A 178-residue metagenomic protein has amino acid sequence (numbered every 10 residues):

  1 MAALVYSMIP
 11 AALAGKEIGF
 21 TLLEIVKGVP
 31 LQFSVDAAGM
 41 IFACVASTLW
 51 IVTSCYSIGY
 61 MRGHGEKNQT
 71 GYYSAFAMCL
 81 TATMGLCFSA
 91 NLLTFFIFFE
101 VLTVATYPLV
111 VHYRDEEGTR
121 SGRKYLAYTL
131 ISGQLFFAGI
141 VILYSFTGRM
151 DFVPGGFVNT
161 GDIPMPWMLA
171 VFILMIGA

Functional and structural regions predicted by a protein language model:
M1-S74, F146-I163: Transmembrane helix-loop-helix hairpins at membrane boundaries of multipass inner-membrane proteins
G15, L23, S47-W50, G85 (+3 more regions): Glycine-centered flexibility motif
L31, L86, F95, I173-L174: Residue-level marker of motif borders
T48, C55, I131-Q134, I176-A178: Hydrophobic/aromatic residues within the transmembrane alpha-helices of Major Facilitator Superfamily
V52-G65, P108-E117, A178: C-terminal ends of transmembrane helices
G71-M168: Alpha-helical multi-pass transmembrane bundles of energy-transducing inner-membrane proteins
M165-A178: Function-critical hydrophobic alpha-helical transmembrane segments in multi-pass membrane proteins
